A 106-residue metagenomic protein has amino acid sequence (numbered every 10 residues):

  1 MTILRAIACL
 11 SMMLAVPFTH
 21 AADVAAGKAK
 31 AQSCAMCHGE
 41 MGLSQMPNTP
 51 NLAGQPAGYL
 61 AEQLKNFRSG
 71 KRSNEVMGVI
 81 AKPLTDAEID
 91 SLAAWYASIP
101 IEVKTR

Functional and structural regions predicted by a protein language model:
M1-A8: Bacterial N-terminal signal peptides that target proteins for export
V16-P17: N-terminal signal peptide c-region/cleavage motif recognized by signal peptidases
A22-L43, A53-Q55, K104: Sequence/structural segment immediately N-terminal to covalent heme-attachment motifs in c-type and related
K28, G42-R72, G78-P83: Gly/Gly-Pro-rich "capping" loops immediately C-terminal to redox-active cysteine motifs in periplasmic/lumenal
E40, S69-G70, I99-E102: Generic structural signal for alpha-helix termini and adjacent loop/cap motifs
E75-M77, T105-R106: Short, hydrophobic secondary-structure boundary micro-motifs
K82-R106: C-terminal capping alpha-helices of c-type cytochrome domains
